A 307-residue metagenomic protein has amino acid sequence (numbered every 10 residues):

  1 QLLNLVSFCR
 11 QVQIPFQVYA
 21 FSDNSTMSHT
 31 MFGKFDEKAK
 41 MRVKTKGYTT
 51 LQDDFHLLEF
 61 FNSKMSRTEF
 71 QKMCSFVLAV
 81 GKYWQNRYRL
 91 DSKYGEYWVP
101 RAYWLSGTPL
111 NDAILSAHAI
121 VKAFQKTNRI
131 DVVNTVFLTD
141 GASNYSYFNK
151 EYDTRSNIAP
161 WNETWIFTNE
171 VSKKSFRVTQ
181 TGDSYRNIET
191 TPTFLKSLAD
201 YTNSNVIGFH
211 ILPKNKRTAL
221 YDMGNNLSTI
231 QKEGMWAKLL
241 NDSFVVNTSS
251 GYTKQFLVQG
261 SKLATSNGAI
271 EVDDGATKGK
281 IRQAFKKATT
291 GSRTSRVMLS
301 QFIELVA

Functional and structural regions predicted by a protein language model:
Q1-A307: Acidic, glycine-rich A-domain
